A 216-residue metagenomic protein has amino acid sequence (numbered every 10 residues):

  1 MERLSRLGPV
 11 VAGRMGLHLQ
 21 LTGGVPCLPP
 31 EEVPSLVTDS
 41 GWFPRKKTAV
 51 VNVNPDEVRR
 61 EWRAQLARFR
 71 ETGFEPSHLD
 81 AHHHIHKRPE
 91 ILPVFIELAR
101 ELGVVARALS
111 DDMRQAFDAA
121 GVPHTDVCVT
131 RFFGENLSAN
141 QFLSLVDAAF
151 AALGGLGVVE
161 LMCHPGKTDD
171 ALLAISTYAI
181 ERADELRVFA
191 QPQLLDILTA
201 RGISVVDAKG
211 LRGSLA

Functional and structural regions predicted by a protein language model:
M1-H78, R88-A216: Terminal accessory/targeting
D80-H83: Active-site histidine-anchored catalytic micro-motif
